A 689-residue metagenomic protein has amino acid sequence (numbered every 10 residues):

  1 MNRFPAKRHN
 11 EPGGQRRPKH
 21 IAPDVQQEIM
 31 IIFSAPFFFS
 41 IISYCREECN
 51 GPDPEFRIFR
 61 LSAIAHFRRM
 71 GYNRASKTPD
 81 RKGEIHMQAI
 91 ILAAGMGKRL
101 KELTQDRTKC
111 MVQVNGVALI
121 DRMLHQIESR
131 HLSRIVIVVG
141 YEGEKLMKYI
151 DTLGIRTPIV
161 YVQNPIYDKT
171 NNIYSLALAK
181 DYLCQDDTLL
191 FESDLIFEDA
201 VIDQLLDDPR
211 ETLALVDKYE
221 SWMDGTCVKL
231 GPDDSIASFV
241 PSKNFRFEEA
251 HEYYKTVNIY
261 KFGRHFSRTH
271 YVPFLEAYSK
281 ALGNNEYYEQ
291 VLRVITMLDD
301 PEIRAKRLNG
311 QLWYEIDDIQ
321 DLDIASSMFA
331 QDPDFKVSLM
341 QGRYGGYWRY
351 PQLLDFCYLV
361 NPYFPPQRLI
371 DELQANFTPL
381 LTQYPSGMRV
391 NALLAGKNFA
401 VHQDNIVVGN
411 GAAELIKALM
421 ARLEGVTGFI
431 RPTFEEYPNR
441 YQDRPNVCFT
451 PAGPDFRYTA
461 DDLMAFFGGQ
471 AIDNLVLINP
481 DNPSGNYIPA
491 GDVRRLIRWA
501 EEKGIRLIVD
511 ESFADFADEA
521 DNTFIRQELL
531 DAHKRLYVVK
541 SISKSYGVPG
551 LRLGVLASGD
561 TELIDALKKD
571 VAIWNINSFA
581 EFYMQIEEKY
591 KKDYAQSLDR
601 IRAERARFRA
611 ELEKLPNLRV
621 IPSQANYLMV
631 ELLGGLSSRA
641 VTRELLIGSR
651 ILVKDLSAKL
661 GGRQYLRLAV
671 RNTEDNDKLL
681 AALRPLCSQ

Functional and structural regions predicted by a protein language model:
A75, I324-Q383, Q470-A471: N-terminal "arm"/small-domain region of PLP-dependent enzymes with the aminotransferase-like
H86-L146, G396: N-terminal glycine-rich phosphate-binding loop and ensuing alpha1 helix
G154-T226: Conserved beta-loop-beta/alpha segment of the NTase-like Rossmann-fold superfamily that binds/positions NTPs
E198-L282: Conserved core of the sugar-phosphate nucleotidyltransferase
Y254-T256, F364-P366, G387, R535-K614 (+1 more regions): PLP-dependent aminotransferase class I/II
A421-L477: PLP-dependent aminotransferase-like
F456-A520: Active-site phosphate-binding strand-loop segment of PLP-dependent enzymes
R602, A606, L615-G648: Conserved PLP-binding catalytic core of the aspartate aminotransferase-like
